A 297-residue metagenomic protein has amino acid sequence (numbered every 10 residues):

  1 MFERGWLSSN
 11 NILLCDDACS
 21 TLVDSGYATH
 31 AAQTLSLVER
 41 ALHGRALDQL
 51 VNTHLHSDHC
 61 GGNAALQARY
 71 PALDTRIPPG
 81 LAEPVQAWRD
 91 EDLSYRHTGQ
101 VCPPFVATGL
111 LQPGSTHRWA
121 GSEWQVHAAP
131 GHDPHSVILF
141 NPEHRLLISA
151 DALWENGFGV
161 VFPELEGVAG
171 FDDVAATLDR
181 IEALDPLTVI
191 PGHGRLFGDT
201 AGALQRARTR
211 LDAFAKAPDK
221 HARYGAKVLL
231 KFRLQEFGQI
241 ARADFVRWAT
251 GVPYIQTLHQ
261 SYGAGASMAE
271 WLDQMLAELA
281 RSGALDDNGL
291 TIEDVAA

Functional and structural regions predicted by a protein language model:
M1-R45, I138-A150, E155: Conserved beta-strand hairpin/beta-sheet module of binuclear metal-dependent hydrolase folds, prominently
F2-R4, Q100, V106-G109, A128-P130: Short Gly/Pro-enriched turn/cap motifs at secondary-structure boundaries
N10-I12, G109, G114-S115, V137: Residue-level detector of beta-strand structural context in well-folded domains
S20, Y27-T29, E123-P218: Metallo-beta-lactamase
T29-A32, L37-W119: Active-site HxH/HxHxD metal-binding segment of metal-dependent hydrolases
H30, G109, A169-D173, S267 (+1 more regions): Soluble or luminal CAZymes and related metallo-dependent hydrolases
R223-A297: C-terminal regulatory/interaction regions
